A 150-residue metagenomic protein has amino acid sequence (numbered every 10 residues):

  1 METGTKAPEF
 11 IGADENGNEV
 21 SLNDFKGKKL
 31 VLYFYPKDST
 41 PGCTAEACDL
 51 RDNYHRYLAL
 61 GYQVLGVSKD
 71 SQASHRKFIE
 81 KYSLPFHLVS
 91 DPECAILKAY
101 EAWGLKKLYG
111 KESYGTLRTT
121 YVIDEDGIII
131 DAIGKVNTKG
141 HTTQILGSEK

Functional and structural regions predicted by a protein language model:
M1-K150: Chalcogenol-based redox active-site neighborhoods
